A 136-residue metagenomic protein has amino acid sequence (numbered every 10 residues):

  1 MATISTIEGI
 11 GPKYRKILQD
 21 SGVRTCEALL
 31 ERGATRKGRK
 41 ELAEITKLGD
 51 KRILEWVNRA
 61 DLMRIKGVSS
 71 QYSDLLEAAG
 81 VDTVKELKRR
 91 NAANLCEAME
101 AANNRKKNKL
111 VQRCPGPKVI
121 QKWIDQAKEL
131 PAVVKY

Functional and structural regions predicted by a protein language model:
M1-Y136: C-terminal extensions
